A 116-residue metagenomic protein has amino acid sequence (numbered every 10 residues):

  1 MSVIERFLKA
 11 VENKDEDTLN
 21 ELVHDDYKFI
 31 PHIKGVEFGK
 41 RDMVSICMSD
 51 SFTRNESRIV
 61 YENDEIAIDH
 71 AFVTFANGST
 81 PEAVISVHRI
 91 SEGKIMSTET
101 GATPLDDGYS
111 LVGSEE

Functional and structural regions predicted by a protein language model:
E5-K9: Amphipathic alpha-helical repeat scaffolds
V11-E12, C47: Hydrophobic residues in alpha-helical segments
N13-K28: Short, well-ordered alpha-helical segments enriched in acidic and aromatic residues
D26-E37, M48: A short gly/proline-enriched turn/hairpin at secondary-structure junctions
I30, V44-E116: A beta-strand edge to alpha-helix "cap/lid" segment located at domain peripheries
